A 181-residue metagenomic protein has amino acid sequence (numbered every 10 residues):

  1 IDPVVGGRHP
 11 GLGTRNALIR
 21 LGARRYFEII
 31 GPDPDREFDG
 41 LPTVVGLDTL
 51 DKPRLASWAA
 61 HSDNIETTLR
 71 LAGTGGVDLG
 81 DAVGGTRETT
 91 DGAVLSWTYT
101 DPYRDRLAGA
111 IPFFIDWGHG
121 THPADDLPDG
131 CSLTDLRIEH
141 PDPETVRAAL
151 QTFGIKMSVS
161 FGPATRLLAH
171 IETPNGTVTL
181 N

Functional and structural regions predicted by a protein language model:
I1-V5, L12-T14, R20-N181: Glyoxalase I/VOC metalloenzyme domain signal
